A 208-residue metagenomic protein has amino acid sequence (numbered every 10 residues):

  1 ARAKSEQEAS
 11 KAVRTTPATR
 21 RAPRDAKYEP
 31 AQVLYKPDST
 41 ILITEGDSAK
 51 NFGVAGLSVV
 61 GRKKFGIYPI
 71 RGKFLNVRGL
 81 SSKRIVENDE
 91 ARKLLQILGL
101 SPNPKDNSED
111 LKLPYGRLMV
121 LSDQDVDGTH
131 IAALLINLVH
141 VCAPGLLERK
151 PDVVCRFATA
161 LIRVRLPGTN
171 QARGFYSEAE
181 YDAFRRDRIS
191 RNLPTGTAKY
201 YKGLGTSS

Functional and structural regions predicted by a protein language model:
A1-S207: Conserved phosphate-chemistry cores used by DNA topoisomerases
